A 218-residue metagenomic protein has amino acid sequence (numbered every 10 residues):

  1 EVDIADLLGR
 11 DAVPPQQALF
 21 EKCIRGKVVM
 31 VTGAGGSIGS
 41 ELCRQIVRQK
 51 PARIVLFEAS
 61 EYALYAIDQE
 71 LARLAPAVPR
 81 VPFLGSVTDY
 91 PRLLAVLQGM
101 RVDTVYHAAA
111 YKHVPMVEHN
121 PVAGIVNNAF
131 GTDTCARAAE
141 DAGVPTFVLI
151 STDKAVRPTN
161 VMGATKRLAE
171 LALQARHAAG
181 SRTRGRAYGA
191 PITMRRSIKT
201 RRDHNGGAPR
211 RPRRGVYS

Functional and structural regions predicted by a protein language model:
E1-V28, E140: Flexible, Lys/Arg-rich cytosolic regulatory linkers and terminal tails that connect or flank
V29-V47: N-terminal Rossmann NAD(P)H-binding glycine-rich loop of SDR-like oxidoreductase domains
P51-A52, L97-Y106, V114, V144: Proline-aspartate-enriched helix->loop->beta-strand connector
V55: Conserved beta-strand positions in the Rossmann-like core of class I SAM-dependent methyltransferases
E58-A63: Helix N-cap at the beta1-alpha1 junction of Rossmann-like dinucleotide-binding domains, i.e., the first residues
P82-T104: Conserved Rossmann-fold cofactor-binding substructure of NAD(P)-dependent oxidoreductases
H107, Y111-E170, Q174-H177, G189: Conserved Rossmann-fold NAD(P)-dependent oxidoreductase catalytic core, especially the SDR/UDP-sugar
T146, A172-R201, G207-S218: Conserved beta-loop-beta element that borders a ligand/cofactor-binding pocket
